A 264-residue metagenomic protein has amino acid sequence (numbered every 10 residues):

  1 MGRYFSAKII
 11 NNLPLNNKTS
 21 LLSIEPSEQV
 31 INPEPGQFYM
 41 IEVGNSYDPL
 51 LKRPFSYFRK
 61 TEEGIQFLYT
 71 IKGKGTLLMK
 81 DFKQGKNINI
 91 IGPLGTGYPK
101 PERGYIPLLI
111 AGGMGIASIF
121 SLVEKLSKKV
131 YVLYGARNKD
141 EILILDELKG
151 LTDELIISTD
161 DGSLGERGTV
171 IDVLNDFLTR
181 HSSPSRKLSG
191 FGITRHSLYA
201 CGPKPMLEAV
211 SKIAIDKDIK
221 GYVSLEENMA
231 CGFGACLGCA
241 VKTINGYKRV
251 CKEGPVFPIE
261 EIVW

Functional and structural regions predicted by a protein language model:
G2-Q84: Ferredoxin-reductase
R3, Y247-W264: Short, basic/aromatic-enriched C-terminal tail that caps enzymatic domains
S46-F55, G95-E102, C251: Short, Lys/Arg- and Gly-enriched loop/turn segments at beta-strand edges
K74-H181, H196-V223: FNR/FR-type flavoprotein reductase catalytic core
S185-R195: Short Gly/Ser/Thr- and charged-rich N-terminal loops/segments that act as flexible capping/hinge elements
K204-P205, E226-P255: Local cysteine-cluster metal-coordination motifs and their immediate loop/turn environment, predominantly Fe-S cluster
